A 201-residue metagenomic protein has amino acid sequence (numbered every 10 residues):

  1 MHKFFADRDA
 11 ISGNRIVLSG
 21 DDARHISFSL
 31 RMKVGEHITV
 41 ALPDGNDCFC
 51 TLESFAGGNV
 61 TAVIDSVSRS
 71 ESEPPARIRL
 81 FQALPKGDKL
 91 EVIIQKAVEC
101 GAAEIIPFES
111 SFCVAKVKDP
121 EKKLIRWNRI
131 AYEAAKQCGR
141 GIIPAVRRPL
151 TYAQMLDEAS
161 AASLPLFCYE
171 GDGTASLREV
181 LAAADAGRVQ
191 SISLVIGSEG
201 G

Functional and structural regions predicted by a protein language model:
M1-R69: N-terminal positively charged helical leader segments and presequences
R8-D9, G20-D21, P43, L84 (+3 more regions): Fold-independent oxyanion-binding glycine-rich loops and adjacent beta-strand/coil segments at enzyme active sites
D9-A10, S72-E73, D157-S160, A183-R188: Solvent-exposed alpha-helices and their adjacent loops that cap or buttress functional pockets in soluble metabolic
I11-S12, L150-D157, G173-A175: A short acidic, often aromatic-flanked loop/helix-cap motif at beta-alpha or helix-coil junctions that lines enzyme
I38, R69-S72, A76-F81, A186-Q190: Mobile, glycine- and charge-enriched loop segments and immediately flanking short secondary-structure elements within
E71-F167: RNA substrate-binding interface of SAM-dependent RNA methyltransferases
P165-G201: Active-site/ligand-binding-proximal alpha/beta "capping" segment
